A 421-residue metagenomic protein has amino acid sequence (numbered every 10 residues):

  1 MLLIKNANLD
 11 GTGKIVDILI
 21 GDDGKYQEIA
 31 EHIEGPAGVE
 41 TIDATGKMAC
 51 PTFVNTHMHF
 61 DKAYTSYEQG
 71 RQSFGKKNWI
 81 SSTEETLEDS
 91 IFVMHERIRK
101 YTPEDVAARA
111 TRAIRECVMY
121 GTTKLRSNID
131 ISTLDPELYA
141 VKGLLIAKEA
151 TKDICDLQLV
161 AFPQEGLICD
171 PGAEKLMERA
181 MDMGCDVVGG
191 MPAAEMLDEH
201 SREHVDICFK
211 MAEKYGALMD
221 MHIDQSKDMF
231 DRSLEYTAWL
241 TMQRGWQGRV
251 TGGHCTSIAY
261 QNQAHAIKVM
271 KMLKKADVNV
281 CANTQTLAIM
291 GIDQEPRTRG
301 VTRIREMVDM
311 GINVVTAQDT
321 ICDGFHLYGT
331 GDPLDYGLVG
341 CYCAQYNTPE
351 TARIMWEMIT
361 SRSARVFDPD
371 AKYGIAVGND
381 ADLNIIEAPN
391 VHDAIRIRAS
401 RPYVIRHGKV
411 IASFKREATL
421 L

Functional and structural regions predicted by a protein language model:
M1-C50: Histidine-rich, glycine-flanked metal-binding segment
K47-Q69, S226-K227: Di-metal (Zn2+ and/or Mg2+/Mn2+) metal-binding site signature of metallo-dependent hydrolases with the MBL/beta-CASP
Y64-V106, S233-T251, K274-N279, T284-L287 (+1 more regions): Active-site gating loops and adjacent loop-to-helix segments of metal-dependent hydrolytic enzymes
E68-N128, V141-K152, L176-D182: Alpha-helical scaffold segments that flank or form the walls of functional sites
F92-R109, V160-P171, P192-E199: Active-site mouth loops of central-metabolism enzymes
Y139-D153, C169-V280, Q294-T316, Y373: Histidine/acidic residue-rich metal-binding segments in metalloenzymes
L218, W239-V250, T286, G300-I386: His/Asp/Glu-enriched, well-ordered alpha-helical/loop segment that forms or immediately abuts the divalent-metal
V377-L421: C-terminal cap of metal-dependent C-N hydrolases
